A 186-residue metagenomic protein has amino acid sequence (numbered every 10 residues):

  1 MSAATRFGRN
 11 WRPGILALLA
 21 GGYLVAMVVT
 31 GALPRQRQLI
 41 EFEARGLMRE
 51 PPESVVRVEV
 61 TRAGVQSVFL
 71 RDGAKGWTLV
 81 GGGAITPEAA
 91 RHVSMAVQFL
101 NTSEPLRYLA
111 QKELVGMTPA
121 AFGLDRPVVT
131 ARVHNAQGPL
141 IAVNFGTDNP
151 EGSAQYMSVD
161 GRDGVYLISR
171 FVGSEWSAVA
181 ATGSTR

Functional and structural regions predicted by a protein language model:
M1-R186: A short-motif feature that recognizes glycine-rich, charge-decorated loops that bind or process nucleotide phosphates
